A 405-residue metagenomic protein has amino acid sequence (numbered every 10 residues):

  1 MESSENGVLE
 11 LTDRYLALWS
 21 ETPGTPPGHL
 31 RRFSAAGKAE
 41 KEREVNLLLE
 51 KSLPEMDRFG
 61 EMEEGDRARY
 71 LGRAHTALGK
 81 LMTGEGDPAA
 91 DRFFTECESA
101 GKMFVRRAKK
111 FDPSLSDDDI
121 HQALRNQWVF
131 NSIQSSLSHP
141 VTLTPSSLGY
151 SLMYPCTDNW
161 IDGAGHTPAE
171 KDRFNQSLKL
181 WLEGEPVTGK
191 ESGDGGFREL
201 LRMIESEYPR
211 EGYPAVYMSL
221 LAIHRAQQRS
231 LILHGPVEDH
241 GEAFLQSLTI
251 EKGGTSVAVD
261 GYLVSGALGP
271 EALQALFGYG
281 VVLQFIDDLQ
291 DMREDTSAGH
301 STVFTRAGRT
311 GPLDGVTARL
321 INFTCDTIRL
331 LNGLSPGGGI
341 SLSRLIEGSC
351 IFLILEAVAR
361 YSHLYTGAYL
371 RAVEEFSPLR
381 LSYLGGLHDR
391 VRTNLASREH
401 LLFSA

Functional and structural regions predicted by a protein language model:
M1-S147, C156, A222, A226-E238 (+1 more regions): Conserved N-terminal diphosphate/IPP-binding helix and adjacent helical/loop segment of trans-prenyltransferase domains
R73-L81, W181-L182, L200, I204 (+1 more regions): Hydrophobic core of alpha-helical transmembrane segments in multi-pass integral membrane proteins
D87-M153, N159-W160, A164-S177, W181-T296 (+3 more regions): All-alpha helical catalytic cores of prenyl diphosphate-utilizing isoprenoid enzymes
P186-A215, L313-V358: Primarily interfacial, aromatic-capped hydrophobic alpha-helices that serve as membrane anchors
E251-T255, G280, S341-A357, A368-E375: Alpha-helical transmembrane segments of multi-pass membrane proteins
D287, T310-V316, L381-Y383: Alpha-helical membrane-embedding segments and immediately adjacent membrane-interface amphipathic helices
G299-P312: Nucleotide-sugar-dependent glycosyltransferase catalytic core
F352-A405: Acidic, carboxylate-rich catalytic segments that either coordinate divalent cations
